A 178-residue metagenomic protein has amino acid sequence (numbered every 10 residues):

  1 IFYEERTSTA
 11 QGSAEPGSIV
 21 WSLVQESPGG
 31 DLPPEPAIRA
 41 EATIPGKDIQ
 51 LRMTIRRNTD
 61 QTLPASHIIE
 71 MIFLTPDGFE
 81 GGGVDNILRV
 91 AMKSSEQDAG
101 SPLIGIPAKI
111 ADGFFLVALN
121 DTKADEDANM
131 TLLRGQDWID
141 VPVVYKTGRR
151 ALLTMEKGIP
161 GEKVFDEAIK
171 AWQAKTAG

Functional and structural regions predicted by a protein language model:
I1-G12, P16-S22, G158-G178: Compositionally biased, proline/threonine/alanine/serine-rich low-complexity intrinsically disordered stretches
F2-F79: Extracytoplasmic beta-rich ectodomain segments of secreted or membrane-anchored proteins
S13-E15, L51-I55, V84-L88, A151-I159: Short amphipathic beta-strand/extended segments with alternating polar/hydrophobic composition
V20-S22, T59-Q61, M71-T75, R89-K93 (+3 more regions): Short, low-complexity, polar/charged sequence segments that are solvent-exposed and flexible
R56, P102-L103, D127-N129: Short beta-alpha junctions and helix-cap segments that line functional grooves
N58-T62, G78-G81, A124-D127, G148-A151: Short beta-strands and strand-coil junctions in structured, solvent-facing domains, enriched
D60-F115: An exposed acidic His-Trp-rich patch
K109-G178: Extracytoplasmic/luminal low-complexity segments enriched in Pro/Gly and acidic/polar residues that act as flexible
